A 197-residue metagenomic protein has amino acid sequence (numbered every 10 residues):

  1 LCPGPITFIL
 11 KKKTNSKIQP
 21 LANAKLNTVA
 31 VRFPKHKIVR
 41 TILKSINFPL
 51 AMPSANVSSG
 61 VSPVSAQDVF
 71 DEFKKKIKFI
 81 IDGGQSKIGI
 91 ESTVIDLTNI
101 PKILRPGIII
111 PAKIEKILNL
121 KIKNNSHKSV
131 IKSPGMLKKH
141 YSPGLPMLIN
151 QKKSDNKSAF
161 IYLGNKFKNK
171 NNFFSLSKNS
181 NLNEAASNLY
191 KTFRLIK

Functional and structural regions predicted by a protein language model:
L1-K197: Active-site-adjacent structural elements in enzyme catalytic cores
